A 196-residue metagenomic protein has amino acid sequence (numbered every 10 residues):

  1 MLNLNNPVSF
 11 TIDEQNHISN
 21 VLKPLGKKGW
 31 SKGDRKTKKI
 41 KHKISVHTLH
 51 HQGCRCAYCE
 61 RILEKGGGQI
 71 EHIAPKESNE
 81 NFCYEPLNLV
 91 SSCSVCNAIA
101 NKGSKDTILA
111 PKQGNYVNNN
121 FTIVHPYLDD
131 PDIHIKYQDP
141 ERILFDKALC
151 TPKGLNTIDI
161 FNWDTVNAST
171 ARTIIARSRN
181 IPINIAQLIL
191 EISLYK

Functional and structural regions predicted by a protein language model:
M1-H47, I62-K65, E80-V90, S94-K196: Extended charged
H50-G53, A57-E64: Short, contiguous, well-structured surface segments enriched in hydrophobic/aromatic residues
R55, Q69, S92: The −1 position to Zn-ligating cysteines in a subset of zinc-ribbon hairpins
R61, P75-K76: Conserved double-stranded beta-helix
Q69-P75: Histidine-centered catalytic micro-motifs used for acid/base chemistry in nuclease and nucleotide-processing active
